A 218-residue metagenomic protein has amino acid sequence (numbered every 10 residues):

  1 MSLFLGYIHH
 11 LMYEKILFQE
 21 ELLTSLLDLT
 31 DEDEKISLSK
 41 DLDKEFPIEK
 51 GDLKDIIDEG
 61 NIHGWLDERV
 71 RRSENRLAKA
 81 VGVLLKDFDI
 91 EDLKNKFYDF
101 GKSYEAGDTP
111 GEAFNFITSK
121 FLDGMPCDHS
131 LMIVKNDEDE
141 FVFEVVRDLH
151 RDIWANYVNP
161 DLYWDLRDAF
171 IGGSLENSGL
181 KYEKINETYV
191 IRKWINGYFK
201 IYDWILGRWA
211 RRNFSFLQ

Functional and structural regions predicted by a protein language model:
M1-N136, A155, G207-N213: N-terminal accessory segment detector
R72, R76, A80, L84 (+4 more regions): A signal for specific C-terminal beta-sheet/loop modules enriched in small/flexible residues with GP/PG/PP motifs
V134-E144, L180-L217: Short terminal or interdomain "cap/linker" segment that borders an active site or interface and mediates
D137-E187: Short, hydrophobic/π-rich interface segment
